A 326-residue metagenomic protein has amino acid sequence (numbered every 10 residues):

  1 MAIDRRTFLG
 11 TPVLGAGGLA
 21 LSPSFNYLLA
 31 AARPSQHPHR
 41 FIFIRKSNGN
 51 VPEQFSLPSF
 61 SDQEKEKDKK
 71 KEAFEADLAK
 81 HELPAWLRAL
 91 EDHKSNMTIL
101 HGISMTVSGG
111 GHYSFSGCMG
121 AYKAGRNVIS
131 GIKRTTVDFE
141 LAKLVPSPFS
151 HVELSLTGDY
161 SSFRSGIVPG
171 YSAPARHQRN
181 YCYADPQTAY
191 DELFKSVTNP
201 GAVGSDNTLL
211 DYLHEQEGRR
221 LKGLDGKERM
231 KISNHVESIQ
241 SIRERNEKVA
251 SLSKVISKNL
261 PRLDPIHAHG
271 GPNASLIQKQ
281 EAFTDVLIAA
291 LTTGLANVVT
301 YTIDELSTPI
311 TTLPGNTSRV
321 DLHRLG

Functional and structural regions predicted by a protein language model:
M1-G326: Ligand-binding pockets and gating/stacking loops
